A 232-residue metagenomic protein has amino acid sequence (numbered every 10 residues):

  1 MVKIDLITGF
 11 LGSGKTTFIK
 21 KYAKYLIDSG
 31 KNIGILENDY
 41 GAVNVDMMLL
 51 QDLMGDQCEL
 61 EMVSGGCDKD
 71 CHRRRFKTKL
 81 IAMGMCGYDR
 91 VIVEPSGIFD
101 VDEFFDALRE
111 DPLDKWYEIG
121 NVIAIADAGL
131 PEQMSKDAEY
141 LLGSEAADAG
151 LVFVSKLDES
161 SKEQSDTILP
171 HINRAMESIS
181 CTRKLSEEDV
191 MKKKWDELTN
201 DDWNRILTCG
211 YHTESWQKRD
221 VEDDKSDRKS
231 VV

Functional and structural regions predicted by a protein language model:
V2-T8, S13, T17-S135: Nucleotide-state-sensitive switch-loop elements of NTP-binding domains
I27, L130, M134, L141 (+2 more regions): Generic hydrophobic, helix-prone segments enriched in Leu/Val/Ile
I33-G34, M62-G66, Y88-D89, I119-V122 (+4 more regions): Short, surface-exposed, polar/charged, turn-prone segments marking secondary-structure boundaries
I98-R183: Conserved C-terminal guanine-recognition region of P-loop GTPase G domains, centered on the G4
L151, E159-V232: C-terminal accessory "lid"/substrate-recognition subdomains
